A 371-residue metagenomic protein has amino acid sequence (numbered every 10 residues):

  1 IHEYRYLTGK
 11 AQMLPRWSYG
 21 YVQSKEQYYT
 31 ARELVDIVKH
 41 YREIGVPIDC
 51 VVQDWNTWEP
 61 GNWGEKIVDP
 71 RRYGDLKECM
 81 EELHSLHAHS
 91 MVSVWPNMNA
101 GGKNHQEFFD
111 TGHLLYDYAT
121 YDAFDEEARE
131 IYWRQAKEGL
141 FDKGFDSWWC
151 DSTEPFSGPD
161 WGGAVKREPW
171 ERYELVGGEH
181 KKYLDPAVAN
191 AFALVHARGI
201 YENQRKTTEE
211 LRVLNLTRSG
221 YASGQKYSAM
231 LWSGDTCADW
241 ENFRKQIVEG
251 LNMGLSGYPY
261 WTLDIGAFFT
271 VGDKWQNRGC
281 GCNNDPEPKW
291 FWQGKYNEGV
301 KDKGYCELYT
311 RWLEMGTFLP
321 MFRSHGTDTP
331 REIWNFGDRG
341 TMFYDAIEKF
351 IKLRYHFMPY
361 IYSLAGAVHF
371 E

Functional and structural regions predicted by a protein language model:
I1-E371: Catalytic-domain carbohydrate-binding cleft regions of carbohydrate-active enzymes
